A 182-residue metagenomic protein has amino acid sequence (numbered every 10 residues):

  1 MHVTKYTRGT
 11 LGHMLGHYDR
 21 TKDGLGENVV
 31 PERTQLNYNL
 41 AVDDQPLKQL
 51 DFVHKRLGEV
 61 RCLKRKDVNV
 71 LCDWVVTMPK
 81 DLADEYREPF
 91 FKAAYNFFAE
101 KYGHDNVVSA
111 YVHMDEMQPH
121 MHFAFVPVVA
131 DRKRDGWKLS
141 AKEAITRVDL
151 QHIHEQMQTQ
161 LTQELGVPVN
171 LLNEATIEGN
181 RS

Functional and structural regions predicted by a protein language model:
M1-S182: N-terminal nicking endonuclease/strand-transfer module with a His-rich metal-binding environment and a catalytic Tyr
